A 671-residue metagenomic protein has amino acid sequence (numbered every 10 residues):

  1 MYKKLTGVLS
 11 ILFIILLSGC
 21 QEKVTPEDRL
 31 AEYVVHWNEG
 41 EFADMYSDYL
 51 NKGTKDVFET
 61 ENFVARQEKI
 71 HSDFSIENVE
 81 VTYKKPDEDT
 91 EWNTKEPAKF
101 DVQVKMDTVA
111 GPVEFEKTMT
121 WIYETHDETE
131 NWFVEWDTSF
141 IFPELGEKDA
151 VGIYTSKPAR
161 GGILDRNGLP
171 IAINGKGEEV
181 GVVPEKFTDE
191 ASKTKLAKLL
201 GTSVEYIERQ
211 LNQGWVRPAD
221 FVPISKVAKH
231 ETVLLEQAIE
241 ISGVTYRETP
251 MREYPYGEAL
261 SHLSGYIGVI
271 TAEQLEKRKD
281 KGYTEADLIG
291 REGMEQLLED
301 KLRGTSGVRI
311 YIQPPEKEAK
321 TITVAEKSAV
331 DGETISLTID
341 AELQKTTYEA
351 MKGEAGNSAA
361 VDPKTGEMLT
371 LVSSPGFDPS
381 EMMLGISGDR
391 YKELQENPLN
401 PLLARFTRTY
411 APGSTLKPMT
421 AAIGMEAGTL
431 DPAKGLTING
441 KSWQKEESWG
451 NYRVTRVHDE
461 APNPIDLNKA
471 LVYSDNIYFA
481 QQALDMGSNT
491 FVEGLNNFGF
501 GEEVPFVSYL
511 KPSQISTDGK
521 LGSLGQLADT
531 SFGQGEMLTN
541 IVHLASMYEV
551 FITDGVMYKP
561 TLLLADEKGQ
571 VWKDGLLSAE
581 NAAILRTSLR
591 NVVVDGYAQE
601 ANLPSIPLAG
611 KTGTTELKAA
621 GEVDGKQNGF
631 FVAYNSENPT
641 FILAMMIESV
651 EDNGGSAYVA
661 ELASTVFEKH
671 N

Functional and structural regions predicted by a protein language model:
M1-L5: Positively charged n-region of N-terminal signal peptides that target proteins for export
L16-G19: C-terminal motif of bacterial Sec signal peptides marking the signal peptidase cleavage site
Q21, D28, A43-N93, P97: Short solvent-exposed beta->alpha transition segments
A31-V34, D48, K52-G53, K105-V109 (+14 more regions): Second-shell loop/turn segments in exported
Y33, W37-M45: Short helix-adjacent coil turns
S72-G356, F377-P401, E637: Extracytoplasmic/periplasmic proteins that interact with beta-lactams or build/remodel peptidoglycan
Q313-V324, K364-S414, M419-I647, G655: Beta-lactam-recognizing serine transpeptidase/beta-lactamase-like catalytic domain environment
S358-P363: Short hydrophobic alpha-helical segments used for membrane anchoring or interfacial signaling
